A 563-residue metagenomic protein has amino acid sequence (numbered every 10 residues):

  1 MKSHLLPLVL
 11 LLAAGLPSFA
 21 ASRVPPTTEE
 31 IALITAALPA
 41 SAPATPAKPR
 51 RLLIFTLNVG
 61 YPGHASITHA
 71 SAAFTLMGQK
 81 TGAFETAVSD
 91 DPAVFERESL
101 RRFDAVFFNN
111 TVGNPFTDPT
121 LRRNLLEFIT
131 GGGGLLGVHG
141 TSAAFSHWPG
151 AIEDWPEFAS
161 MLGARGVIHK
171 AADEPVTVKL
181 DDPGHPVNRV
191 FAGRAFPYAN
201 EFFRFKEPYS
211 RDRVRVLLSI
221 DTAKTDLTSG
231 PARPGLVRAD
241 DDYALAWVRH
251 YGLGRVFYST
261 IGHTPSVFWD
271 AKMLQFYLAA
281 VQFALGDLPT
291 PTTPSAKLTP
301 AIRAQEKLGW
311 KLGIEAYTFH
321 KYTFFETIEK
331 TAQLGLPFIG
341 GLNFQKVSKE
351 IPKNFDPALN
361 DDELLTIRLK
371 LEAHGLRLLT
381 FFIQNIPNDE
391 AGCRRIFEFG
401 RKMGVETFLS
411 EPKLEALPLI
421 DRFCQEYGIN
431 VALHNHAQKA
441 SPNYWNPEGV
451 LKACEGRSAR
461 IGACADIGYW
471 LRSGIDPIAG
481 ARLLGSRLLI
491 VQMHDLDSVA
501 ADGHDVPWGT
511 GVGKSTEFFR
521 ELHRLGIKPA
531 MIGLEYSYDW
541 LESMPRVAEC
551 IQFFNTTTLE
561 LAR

Functional and structural regions predicted by a protein language model:
P7-P17: Bacterial N-terminal signal peptides
A21-A47, A73-L76, K80-T81, D90 (+1 more regions): Extracellular ligand-binding/catalytic regions of CAZymes and related secreted enzymes and adhesion modules
A21-T27, P43, I54, V59-F145: Helical hinge/lid and interdomain linker segments adjacent to catalytic or ligand-binding clefts that mediate domain
I31-L38, A164-G252: Catalytic beta-strand/loop cores that center a nucleophilic Ser/Cys/Thr and support acyl-enzyme chemistry
V112-G193: A glycine-rich, often tryptophan-bearing local segment used as a flexible ligand/cofactor-contacting loop or short
L298-G313, Y322-F338, P447-A465, L471-R563: Histidine-acidic metal/acid-base catalytic patches
L298-T407, Q425, A437, I551-R563: N-terminal pre-domain/capping segments
K370, H374-G462, L471-G474, L483 (+1 more regions): Active-site acidic/histidine proton-transfer and metal-coordination neighborhood in alpha/beta enzyme cores
